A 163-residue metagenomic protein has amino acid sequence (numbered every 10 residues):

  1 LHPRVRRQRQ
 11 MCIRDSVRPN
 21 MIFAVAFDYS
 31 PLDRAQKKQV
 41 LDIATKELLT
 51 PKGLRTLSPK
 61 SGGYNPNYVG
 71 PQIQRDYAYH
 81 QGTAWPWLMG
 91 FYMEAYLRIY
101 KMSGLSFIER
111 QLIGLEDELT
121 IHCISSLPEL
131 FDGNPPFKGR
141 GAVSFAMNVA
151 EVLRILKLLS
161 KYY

Functional and structural regions predicted by a protein language model:
L1-I13: Single conserved hydrophobic/aromatic residue that forms the stacking wall/gate of nucleotide- or nucleobase-binding
R6, V17-I22, W87-L88: Short, solvent-exposed loop/turn segments at the edges of secondary structure
R7-Q10, L32-V152, L159-Y163: Non-catalytic carbohydrate-binding regions of carbohydrate-active enzymes
R14-R34: His/Glu-based metal-binding/catalytic segments typifying zinc-dependent metallopeptidases
